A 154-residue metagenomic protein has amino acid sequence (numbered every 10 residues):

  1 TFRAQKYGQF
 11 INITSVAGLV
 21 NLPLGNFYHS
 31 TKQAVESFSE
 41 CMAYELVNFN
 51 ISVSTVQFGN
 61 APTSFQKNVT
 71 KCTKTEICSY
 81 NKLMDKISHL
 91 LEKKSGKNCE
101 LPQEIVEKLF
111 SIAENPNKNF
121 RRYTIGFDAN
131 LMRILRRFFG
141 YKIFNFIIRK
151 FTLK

Functional and structural regions predicted by a protein language model:
F2, V20, C41-S52: Active-site-adjacent segment of SDR/Rossmann-fold oxidoreductases
N12: Rossmann-fold scaffold of SDR-type NAD(P)-dependent oxidoreductases
S15: Residue(s) in the substrate-gating loop at a strand-loop-helix junction that position the organic substrate next
V20-N26: Active-site loop immediately N-terminal to the catalytic Tyr-X3-Lys motif of short-chain dehydrogenase/reductase
T31-A34: Active-site helix of classical SDR
E45-G96: C-terminal beta-strand-loop-alpha-helix "lid" module of Rossmann-like NAD(P)-dependent dehydrogenases
V53, K93-R137: Core catalytic loop region at the nicotinamide-binding pocket of NAD(P)H-dependent oxidoreductases
K142-K154: Non-catalytic terminal and boundary segments that flank Rossmann-like NAD(P)-dependent oxidoreductase
